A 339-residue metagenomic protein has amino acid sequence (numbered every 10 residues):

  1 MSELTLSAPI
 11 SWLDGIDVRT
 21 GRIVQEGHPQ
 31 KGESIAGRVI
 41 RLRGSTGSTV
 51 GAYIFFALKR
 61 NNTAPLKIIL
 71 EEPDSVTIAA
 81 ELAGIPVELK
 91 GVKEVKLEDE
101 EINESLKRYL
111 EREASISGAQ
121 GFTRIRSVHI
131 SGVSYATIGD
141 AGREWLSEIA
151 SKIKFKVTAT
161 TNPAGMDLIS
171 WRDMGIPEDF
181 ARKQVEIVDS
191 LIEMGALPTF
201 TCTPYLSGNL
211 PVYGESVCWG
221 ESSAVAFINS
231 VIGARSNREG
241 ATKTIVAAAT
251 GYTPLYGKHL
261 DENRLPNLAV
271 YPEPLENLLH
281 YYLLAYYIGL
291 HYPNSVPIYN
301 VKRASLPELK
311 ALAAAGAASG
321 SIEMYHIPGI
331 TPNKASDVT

Functional and structural regions predicted by a protein language model:
M1-A8, N267-E273: Short amphipathic
S2-E94, E100, G165-I169, V185: Feature captures the catalytic cores and cofactor-binding loops of soluble hydro-lyases/lyases that act on carboxylate
Q25, T46, L82, E94-T339: Non-transmembrane, aqueous-exposed alpha-helical and coiled segments at domain scale
